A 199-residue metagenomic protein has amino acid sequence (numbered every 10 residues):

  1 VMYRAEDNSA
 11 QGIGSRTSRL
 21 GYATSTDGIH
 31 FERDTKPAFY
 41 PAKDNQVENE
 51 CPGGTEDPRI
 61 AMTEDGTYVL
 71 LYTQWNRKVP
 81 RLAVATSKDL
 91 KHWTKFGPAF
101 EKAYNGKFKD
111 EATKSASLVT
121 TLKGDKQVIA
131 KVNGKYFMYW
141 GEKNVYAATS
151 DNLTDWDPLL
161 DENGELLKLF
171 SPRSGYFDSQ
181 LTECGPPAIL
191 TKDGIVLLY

Functional and structural regions predicted by a protein language model:
M2-G53, M62-Q180, I189-Y199: Beta-rich carbohydrate-recognition and catalytic domains
P58: Charged, gly/pro-rich active-site loop segments
G185-P187: Active-site/ligand-binding surface loops and adjacent short beta/alpha elements that line catalytic pockets across
